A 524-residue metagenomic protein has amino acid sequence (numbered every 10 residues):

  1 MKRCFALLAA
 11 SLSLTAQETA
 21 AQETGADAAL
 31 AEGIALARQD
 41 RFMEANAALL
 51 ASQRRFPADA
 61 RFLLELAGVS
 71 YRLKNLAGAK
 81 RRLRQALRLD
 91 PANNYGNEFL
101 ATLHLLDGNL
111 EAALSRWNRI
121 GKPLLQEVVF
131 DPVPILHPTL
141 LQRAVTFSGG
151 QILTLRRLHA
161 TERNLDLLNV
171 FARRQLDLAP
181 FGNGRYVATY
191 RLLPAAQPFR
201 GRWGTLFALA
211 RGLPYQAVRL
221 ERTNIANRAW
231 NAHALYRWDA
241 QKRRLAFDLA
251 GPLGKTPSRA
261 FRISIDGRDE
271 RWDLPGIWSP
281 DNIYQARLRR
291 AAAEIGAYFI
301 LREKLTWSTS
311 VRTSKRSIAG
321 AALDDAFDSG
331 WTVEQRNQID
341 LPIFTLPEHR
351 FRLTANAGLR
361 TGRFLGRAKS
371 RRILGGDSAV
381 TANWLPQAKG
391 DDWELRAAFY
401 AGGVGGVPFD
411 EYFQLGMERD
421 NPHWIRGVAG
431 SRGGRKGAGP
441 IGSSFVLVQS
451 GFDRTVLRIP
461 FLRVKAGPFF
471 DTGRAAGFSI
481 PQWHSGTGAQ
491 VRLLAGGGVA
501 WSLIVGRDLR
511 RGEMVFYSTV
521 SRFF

Functional and structural regions predicted by a protein language model:
M1-R3: Positively charged n-region of N-terminal signal peptides that target proteins for export
A6-T15: Bacterial N-terminal signal peptides
A16-A21: Boundary at the C-terminal end of the N-terminal hydrophobic targeting segment
T24-A58: Alpha-helical segment of the N-proximal tetratricopeptide repeat
L50, F56, R61, G68-L209 (+6 more regions): Periplasmic polypeptide-binding modules associated with outer-membrane biogenesis and secretion
R157, T161-R352, E418-G433, A438-I441 (+2 more regions): Gram-negative/organellar outer-membrane beta-barrel architecture
W203-F207, V218, A232-W238, I263-R271 (+9 more regions): Transmembrane beta-barrel strands of outer-membrane/channel proteins
E334-P468, A476, V505, L509 (+1 more regions): C-terminal outer-membrane beta-barrel translocator/porin domains of Gram-negative envelope proteins and their
